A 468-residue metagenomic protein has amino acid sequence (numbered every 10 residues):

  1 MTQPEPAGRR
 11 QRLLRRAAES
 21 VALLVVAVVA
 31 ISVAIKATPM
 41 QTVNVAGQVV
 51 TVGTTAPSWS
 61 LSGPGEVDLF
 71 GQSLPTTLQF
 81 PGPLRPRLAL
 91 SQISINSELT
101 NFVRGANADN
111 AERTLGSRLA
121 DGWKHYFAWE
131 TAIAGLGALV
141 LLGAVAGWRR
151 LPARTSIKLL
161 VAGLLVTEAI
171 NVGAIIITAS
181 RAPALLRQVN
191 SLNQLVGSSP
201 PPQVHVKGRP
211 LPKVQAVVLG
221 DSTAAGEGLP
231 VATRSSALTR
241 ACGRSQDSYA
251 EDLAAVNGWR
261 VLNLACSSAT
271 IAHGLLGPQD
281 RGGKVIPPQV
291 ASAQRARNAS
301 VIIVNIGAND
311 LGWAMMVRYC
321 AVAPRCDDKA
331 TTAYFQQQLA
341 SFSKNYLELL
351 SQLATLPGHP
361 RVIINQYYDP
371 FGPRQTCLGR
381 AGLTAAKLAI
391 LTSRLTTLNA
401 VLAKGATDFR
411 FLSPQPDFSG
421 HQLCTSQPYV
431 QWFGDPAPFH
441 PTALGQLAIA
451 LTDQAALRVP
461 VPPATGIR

Functional and structural regions predicted by a protein language model:
T2-G8, A134-L164: Cytosolic-side transmembrane helix boundary signature
T2-T42: Hydrophobic secretory-pathway targeting helix
S20-A30, A153-R181: Internal/C-terminal transmembrane anchor helices
Q41-D121, G228, T233-S248, Q427-D435 (+2 more regions): Extracytoplasmic/periplasmic regions of membrane proteins
Q79-F102, A106, S235-D327, T331: Conserved SGNH/GDSL esterase-like catalytic core that processes O-acyl groups on lipids and polysaccharides
L195-S267: Serine-esterase "nucleophile elbow" of acetyl-processing enzymes
S341, G372-P414: Substrate-gating cap/lid alpha-helix
Y429-R468: Histidine-centered active-site loop/cap adjacent to the catalytic His in serine esterases/O-acetyl transfer systems
